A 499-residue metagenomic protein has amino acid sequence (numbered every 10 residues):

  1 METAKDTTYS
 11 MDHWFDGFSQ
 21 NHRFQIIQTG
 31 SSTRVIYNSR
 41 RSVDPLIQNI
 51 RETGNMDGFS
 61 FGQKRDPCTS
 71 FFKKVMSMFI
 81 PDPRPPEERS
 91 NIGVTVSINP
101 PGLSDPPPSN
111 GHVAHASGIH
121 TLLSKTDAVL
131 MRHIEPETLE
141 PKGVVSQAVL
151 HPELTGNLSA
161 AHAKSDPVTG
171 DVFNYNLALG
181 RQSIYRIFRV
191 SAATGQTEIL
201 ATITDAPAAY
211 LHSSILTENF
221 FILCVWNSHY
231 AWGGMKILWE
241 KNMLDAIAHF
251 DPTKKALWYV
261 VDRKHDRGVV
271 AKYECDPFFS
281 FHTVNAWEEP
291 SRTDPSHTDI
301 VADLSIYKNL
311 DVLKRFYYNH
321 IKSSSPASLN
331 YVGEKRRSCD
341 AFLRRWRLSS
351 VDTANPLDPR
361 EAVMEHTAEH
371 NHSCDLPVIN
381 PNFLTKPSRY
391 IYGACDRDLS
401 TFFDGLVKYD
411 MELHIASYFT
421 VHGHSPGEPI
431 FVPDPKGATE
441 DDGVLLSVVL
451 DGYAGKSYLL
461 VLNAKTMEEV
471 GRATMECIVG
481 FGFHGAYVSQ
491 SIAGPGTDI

Functional and structural regions predicted by a protein language model:
M1-I499: Beta-propeller domains
